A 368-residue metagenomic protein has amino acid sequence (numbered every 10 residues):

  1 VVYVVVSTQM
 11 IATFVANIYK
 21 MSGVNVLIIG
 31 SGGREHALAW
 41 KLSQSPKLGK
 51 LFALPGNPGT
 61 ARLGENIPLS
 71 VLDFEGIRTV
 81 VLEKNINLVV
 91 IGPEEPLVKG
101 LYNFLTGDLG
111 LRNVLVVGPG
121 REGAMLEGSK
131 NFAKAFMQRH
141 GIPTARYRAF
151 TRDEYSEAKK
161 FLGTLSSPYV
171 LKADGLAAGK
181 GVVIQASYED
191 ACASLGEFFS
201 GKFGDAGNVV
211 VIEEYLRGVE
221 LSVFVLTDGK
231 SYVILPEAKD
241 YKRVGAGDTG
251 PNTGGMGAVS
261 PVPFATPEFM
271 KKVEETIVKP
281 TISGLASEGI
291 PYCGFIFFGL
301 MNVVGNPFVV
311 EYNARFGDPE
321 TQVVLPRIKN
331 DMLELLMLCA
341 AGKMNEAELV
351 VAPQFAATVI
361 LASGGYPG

Functional and structural regions predicted by a protein language model:
V1-K20: N-terminal amphipathic/basic-hydrophobic helices that include classical n-h-c signal peptides and signal-anchor
I18-P119: ATP-binding N-terminal substructure of ATP-dependent carboxylate-amine bond-forming enzymes
L27-I28, N113-V114, L126-V210, K230 (+1 more regions): Active-site nucleotide/adenylate-binding loops and adjacent lid/helix of ATP-dependent enzymes
A53-L54, V90-I91, V116-P119, R146-A149 (+5 more regions): General beta-strand structural signal in soluble alpha/beta enzymes
A61-L63, M125-N131, G245-A246: Short, charged, surface-exposed secondary-structure boundary motifs
G181-Q322: Internal nucleotide-binding/catalytic subdomain
E274-I296, N313-G368: Active-site "cap" helix and flanking loop/linker of ATP-utilizing ligase/carboxylase catalytic domains
